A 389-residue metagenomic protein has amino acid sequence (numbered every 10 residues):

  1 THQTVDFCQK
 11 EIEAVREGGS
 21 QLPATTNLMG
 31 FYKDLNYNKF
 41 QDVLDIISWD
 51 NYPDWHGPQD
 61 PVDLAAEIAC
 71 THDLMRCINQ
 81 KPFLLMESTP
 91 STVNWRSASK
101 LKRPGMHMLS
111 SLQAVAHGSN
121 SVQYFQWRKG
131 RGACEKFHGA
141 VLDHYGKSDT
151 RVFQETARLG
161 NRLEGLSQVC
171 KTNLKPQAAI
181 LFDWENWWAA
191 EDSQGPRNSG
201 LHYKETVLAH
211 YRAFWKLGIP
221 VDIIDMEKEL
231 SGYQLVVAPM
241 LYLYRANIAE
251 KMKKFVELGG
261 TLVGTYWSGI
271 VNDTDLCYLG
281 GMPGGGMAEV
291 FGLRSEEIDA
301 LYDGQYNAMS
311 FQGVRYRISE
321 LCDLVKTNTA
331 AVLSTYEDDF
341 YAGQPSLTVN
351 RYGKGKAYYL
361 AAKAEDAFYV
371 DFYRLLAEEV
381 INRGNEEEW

Functional and structural regions predicted by a protein language model:
T1-D6: Active-site-proximal, well-structured secondary-structure segments within enzyme catalytic domains
C8-Q9, E17-Q21, G30, Q41-D45 (+1 more regions): Carbohydrate-binding surfaces of carbohydrate-active enzymes
T25-N27: A short acidic/basic microdomain associated with nuclease active sites
L35-N36: Short, glycine/polar-rich helix-capping loops at beta-to-alpha or helix-loop-helix junctions that flank or form
